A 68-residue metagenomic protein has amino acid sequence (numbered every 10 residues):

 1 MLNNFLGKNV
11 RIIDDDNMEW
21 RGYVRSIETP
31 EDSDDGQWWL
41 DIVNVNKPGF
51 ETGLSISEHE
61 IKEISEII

Functional and structural regions predicted by a protein language model:
L2-I68: Conserved RNA-binding domains used in RNP assembly and mRNA/RNA metabolism
